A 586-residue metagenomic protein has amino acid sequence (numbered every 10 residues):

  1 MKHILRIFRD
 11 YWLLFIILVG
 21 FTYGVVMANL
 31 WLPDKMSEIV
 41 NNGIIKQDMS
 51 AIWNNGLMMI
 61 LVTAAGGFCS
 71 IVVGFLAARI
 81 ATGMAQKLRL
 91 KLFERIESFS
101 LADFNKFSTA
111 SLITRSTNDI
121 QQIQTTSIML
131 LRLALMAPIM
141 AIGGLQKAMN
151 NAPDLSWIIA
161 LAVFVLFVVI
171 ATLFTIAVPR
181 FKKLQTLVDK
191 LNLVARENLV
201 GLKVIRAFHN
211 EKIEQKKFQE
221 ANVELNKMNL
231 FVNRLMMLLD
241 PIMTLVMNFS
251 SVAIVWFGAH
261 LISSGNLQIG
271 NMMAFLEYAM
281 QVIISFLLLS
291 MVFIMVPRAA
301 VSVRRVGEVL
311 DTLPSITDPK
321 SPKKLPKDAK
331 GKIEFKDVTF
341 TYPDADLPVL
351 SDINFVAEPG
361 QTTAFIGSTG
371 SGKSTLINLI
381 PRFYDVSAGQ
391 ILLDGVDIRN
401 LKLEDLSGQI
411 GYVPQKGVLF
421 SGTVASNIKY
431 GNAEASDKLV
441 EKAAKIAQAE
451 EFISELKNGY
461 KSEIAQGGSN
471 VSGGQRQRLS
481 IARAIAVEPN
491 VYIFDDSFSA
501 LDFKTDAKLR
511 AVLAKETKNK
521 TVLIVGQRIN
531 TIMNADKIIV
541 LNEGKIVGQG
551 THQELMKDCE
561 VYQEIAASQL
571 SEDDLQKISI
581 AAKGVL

Functional and structural regions predicted by a protein language model:
M1-L32, M36, I44-I60, A65 (+16 more regions): Membrane-integrated ABC transporters
D10, L14-M27, M129-L184, W256-L267: Transmembrane helices of ABC transporter permease
P33-S37, G74, R89-F93, A110 (+8 more regions): Alpha-helical transmembrane segments of polytopic integral membrane proteins, especially the permease/helical cores
K46-Q47, T82, L90-T114, N118-I120 (+6 more regions): Short intracellular "coupling" helices and adjacent cytoplasmic loop segments at the cytosolic face of multi-pass
D48, I52, G143, K147-F164 (+3 more regions): Helix-loop-helix
S98-A102, N118-L131, L135, I139 (+6 more regions): An intracellular "coupling" helix at the cytosolic face of ABC transporter transmembrane type-1 domains
P326-L586: ABC-type nucleotide-binding domain
